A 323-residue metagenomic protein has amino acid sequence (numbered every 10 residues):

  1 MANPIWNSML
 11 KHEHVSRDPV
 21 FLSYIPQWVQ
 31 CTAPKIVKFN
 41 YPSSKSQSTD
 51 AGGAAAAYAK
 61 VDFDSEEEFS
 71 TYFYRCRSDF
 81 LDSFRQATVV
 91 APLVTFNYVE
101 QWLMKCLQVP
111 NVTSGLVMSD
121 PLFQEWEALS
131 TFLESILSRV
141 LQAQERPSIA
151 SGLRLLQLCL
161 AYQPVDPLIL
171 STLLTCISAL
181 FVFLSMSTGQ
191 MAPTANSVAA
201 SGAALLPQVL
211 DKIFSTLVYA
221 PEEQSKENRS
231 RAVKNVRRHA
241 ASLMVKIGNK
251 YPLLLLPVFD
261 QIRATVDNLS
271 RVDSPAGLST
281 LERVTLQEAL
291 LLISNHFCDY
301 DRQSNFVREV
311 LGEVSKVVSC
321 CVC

Functional and structural regions predicted by a protein language model:
M1-C323: Karyopherin-beta/Importin-beta family HEAT-repeat alpha-solenoid scaffold
